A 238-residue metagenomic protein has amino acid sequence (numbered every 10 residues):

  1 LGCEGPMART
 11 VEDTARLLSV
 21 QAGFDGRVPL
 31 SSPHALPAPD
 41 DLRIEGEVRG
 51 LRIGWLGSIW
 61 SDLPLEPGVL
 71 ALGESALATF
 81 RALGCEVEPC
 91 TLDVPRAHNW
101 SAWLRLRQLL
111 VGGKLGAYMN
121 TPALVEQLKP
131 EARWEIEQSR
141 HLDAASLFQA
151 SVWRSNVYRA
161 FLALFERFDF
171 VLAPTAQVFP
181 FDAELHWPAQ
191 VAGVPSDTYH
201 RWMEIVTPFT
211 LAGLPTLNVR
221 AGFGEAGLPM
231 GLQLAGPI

Functional and structural regions predicted by a protein language model:
L1-A71, S75: A short helix-breaking turn/cap at a secondary-structure junction
P6, E12, S19-R27, S58-S61 (+6 more regions): Generic secondary-structure signature for well-ordered alpha-helical cores
P6, V219, L228-P237: Short, well-ordered beta-strand elements
L17, T79, T207-T210, A226: Hydrophobic/aromatic ligand-binding patch that stacks against planar heteroaromatic rings of cofactors or nucleotides
S31-H34, S101, Q149, F181-M203: Short, surface-exposed loop/helix-turn segments at secondary-structure junctions that function as lids/hinges flanking
P39-L42, L65-L92, L115-A123, L147-F168: Acyltransferase
E45-G57, L106-L162, P174, V178-F179 (+2 more regions): Short helix-loop capping/hinge segments that flank enzyme active sites or metal/cofactor-binding pockets
L162-A163, V194-V219: Small-aliphatic-rich amphipathic alpha-helix that forms the alpha element of a beta-alpha
